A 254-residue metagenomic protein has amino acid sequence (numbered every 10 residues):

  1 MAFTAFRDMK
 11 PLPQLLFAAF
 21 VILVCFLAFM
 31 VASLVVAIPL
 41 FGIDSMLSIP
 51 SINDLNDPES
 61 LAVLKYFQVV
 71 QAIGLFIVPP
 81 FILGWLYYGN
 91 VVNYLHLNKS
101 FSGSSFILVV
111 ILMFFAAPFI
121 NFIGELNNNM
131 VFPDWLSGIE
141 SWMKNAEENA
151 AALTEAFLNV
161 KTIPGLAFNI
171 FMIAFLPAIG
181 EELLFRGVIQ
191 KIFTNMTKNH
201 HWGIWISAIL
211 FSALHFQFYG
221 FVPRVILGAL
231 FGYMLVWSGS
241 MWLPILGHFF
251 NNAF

Functional and structural regions predicted by a protein language model:
M1-F106, I111-F115, N121, A253: N-terminal, membrane-interfacial amphipathic/helix-forming hydrophobic leader that caps and precedes the first
L15-F20, V69, F106-I111, A167 (+4 more regions): Hydrophobic alpha-helical transmembrane segments
P39-S45, N129-M143, L246-F254: Juxtamembrane non-transmembrane "cap" segments at the membrane-aqueous interface of multi-pass membrane proteins
I49-D54, N93-L176: Juxtamembrane helix-loop-helix connectors linking adjacent transmembrane helices in multi-pass membrane enzymes
A72-G89, L166-F193: Transmembrane alpha-helical segments in integral membrane proteins
I179-L184, V188-I189, A213, Q217 (+2 more regions): Active-site His/Glu-centered metal-binding helix of metallohydrolases
G180-I206, Y233-S240: Membrane-interface helix/loop boundary segments of multi-pass membrane proteins
S212-A213, G220-F254: Functionally important transmembrane alpha-helices
